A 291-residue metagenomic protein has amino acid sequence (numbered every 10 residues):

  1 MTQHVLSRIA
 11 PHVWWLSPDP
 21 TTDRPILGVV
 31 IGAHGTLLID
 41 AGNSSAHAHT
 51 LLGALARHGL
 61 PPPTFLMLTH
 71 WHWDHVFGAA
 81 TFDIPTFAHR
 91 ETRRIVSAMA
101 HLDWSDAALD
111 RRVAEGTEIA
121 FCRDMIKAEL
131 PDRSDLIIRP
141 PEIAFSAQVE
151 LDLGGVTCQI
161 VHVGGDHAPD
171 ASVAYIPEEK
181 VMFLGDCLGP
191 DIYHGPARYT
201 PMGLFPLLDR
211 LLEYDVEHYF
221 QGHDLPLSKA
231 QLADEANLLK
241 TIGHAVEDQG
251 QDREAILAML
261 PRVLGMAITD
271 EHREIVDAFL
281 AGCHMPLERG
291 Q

Functional and structural regions predicted by a protein language model:
Q3, E118-L130, V149, E213-H218 (+1 more regions): Accessory terminal helices/loops
H4-A54, S172-D186: Conserved beta-strand hairpin/beta-sheet module of binuclear metal-dependent hydrolase folds, prominently
R8, A98-H162: Metallo-beta-lactamase
W14, M67-T69, F87, I143 (+2 more regions): Hydrophobic/aromatic beta-strand patches that form the interior of the parallel beta-sheet core in alpha/beta enzyme
P20-T22, I143-A144, G164-A168: A short catalytic or substrate-binding loop motif that flags glycine-/basic-rich loops and adjacent residues that bind
T36-L37, N43-S45, E150, T157-A236: Metallo-beta-lactamase
A46-T92, Y214-E217: Active-site metal-binding motif and surrounding structural segment of the metallo-beta-lactamase
R93-S97: Short gly/pro/ser/thr-enriched loop/turn and capping motifs at secondary-structure boundaries
